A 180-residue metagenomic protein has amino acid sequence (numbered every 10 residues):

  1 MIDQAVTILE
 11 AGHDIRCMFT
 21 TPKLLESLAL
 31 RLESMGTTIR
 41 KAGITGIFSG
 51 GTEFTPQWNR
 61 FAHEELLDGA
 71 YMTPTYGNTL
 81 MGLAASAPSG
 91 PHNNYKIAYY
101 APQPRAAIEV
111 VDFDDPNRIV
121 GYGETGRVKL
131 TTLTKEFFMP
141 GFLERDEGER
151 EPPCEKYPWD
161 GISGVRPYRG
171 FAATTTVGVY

Functional and structural regions predicted by a protein language model:
M1-Y180: Active-site glycine/GP-rich loop and adjacent strand/helix microenvironment that borders small-molecule binding pockets
